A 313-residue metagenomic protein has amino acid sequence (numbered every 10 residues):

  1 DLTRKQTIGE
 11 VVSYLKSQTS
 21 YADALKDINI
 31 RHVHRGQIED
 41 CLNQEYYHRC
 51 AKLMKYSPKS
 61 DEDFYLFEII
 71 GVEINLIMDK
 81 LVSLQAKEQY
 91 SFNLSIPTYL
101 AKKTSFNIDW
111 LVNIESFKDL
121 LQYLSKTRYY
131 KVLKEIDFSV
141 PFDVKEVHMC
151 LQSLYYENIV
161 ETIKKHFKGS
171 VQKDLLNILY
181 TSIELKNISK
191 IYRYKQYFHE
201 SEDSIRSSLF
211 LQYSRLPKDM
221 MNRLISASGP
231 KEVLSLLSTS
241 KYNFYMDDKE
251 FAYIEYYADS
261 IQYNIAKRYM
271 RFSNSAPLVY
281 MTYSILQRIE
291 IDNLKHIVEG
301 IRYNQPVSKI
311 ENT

Functional and structural regions predicted by a protein language model:
D1-T313: N-terminal domain-start signal
